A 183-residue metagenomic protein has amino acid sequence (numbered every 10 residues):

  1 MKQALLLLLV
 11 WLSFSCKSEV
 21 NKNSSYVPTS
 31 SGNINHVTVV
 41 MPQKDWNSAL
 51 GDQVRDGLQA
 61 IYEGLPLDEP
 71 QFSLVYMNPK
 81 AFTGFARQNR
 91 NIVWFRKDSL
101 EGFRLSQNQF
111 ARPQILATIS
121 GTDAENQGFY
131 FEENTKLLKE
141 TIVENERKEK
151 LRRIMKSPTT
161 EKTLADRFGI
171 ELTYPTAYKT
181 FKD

Functional and structural regions predicted by a protein language model:
M1-A4, S18: Positively charged n-region of N-terminal signal peptides that target proteins for export
A4-S13: Sec-dependent N-terminal signal peptides
C16-D183: N-terminal targeting sequences that direct proteins away from the cytosol to non-cytosolic compartments
